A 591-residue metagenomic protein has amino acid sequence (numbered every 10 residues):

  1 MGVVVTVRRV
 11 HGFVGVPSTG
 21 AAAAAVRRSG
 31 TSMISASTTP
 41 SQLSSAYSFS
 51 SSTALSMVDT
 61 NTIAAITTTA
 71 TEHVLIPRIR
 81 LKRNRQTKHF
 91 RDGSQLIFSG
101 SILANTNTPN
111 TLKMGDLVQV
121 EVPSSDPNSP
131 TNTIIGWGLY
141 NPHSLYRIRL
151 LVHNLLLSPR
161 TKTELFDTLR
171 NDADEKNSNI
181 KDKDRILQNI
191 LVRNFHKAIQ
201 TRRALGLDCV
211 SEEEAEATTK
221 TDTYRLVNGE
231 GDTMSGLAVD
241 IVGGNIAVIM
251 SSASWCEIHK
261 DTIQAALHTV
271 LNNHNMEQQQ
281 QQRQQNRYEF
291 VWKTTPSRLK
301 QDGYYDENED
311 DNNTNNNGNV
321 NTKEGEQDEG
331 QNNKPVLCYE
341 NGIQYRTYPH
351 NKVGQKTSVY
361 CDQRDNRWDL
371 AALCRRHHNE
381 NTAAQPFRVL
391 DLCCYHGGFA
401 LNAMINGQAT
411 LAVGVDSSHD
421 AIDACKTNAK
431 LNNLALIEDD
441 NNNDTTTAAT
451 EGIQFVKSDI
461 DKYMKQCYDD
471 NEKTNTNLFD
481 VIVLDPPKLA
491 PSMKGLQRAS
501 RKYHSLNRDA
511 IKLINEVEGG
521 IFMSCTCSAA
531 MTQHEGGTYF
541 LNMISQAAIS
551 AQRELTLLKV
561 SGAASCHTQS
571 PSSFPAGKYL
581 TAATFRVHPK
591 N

Functional and structural regions predicted by a protein language model:
M1-V26, G30-A36: N-terminal chloroplast transit peptides
I63-N313, G318-H378, N406: RNA-binding accessory domains that recognize and position tRNA/RNA substrates
A384-C393: Conserved class I S-adenosyl-L-methionine
H396-A409: Conserved SAM-binding loop of SAM-dependent methyltransferases across substrates and taxa, primarily the Class I
L411-D416: Conserved SAM-binding motif I beta-strand of class I
D420, K457, D480-D509: Mobile active-site "lid"/loop adjacent to the S-adenosyl-L-methionine
D423-L478: S-adenosyl-L-methionine
L478, S505, G519-N591: C-terminal catalytic and target-recognition region of SAM-dependent MTase-like enzymes, primarily methyltransferases
